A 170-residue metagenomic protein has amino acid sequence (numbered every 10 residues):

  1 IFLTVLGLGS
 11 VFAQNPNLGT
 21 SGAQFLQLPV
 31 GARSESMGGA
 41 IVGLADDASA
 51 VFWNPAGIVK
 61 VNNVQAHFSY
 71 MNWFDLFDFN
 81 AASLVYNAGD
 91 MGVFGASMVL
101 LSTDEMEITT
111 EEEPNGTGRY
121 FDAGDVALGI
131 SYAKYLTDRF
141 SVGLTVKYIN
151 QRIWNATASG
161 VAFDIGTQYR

Functional and structural regions predicted by a protein language model:
I1-T4: Sec-dependent signal peptide recognition, specifically the positively charged N-region followed immediately by
L8-A13: Sec/Tat signal peptide C-region and signal peptidase I cleavage site
Q14-R170: Subset of outer-membrane beta-barrel
